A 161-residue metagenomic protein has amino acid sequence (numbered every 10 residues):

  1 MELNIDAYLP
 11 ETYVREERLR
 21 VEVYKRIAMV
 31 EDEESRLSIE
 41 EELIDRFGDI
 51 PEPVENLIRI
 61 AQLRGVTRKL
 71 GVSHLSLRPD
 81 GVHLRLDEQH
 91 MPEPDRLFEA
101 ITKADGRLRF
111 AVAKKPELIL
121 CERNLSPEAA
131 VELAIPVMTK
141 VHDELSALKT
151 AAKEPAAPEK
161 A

Functional and structural regions predicted by a protein language model:
M1-A161: Accessory helical-bundle/CTD segments and flexible terminal tails appended to RecA-like ATPase motors
